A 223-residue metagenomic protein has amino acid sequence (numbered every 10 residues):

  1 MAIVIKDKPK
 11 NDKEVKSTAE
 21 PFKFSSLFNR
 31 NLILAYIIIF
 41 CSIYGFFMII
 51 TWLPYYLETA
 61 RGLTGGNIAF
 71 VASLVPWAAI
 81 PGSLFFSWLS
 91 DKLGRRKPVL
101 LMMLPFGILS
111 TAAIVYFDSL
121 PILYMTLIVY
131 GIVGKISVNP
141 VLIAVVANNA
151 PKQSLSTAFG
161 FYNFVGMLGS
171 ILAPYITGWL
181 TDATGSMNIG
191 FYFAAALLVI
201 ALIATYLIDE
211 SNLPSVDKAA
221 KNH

Functional and structural regions predicted by a protein language model:
M1-K13, A201-D209: C-terminal membrane-cytosol helix-exit motif in multi-pass small-molecule transporters
P9-A35, H223: Juxtamembrane intracellular "pre-TM" segments in multi-pass secondary transporters
K13, I208-H223: Intrinsic disorder in cytosolic terminal tails and internal cytosolic loops of multi-pass membrane transporters
R30-F86, I143, A173: Extracytoplasmic gate region of multi-pass secondary transporters
S83-R95, T181-D182: Helix-to-loop junctions at the C-terminal end of transmembrane segments in multipass secondary transporters
R96-V145: C-terminal transmembrane helical hairpin of 12-TM major facilitator-type secondary transporters
A147-S186: A late C-terminal transmembrane helix in Major Facilitator Superfamily
